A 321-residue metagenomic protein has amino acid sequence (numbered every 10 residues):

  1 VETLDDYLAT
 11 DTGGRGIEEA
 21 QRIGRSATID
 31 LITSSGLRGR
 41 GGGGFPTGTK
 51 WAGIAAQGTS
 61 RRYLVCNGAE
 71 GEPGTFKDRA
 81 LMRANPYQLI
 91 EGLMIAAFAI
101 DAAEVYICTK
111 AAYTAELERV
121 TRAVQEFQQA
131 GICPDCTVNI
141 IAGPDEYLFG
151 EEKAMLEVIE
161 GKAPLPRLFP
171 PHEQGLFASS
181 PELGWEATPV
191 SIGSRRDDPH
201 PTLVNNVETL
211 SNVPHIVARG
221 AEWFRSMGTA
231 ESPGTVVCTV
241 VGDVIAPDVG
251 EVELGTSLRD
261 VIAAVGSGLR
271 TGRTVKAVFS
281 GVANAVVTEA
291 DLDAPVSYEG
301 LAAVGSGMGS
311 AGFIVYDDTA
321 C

Functional and structural regions predicted by a protein language model:
Y7-T12, C66-D78, S191-R196, T239-V244: Gly-rich Lys/Arg/Thr-decorated short loops/hinges at beta-loop-alpha junctions or inter-strand turns that position
R15-S34, S60-R62, G68, K77-M82 (+8 more regions): Ferredoxin-type iron-sulfur electron-transfer modules in oxidoreductases and energy-metabolism complexes
T33-I54, D145-E157: Conserved phosphate/anionic-ligand binding catalytic regions in large, soluble enzymes, centered on
T49-K50, K110-Y113, V138-D145, A230-G234 (+2 more regions): A glycine-rich phosphate-binding loop feature that marks nucleotide/adenosyl-phosphate handling sites
K50, A103-V105, G266-V282: Short loop-to-beta-strand transition segments
L81-E116, A123, E182, S211 (+1 more regions): Internal alpha/beta scaffold segment
I90-A96, L254-R270: Short amphipathic, charge-patterned alpha-helical segments
L117-L254, G266-L269: Hydrophobic alpha-helical positions that pack around
